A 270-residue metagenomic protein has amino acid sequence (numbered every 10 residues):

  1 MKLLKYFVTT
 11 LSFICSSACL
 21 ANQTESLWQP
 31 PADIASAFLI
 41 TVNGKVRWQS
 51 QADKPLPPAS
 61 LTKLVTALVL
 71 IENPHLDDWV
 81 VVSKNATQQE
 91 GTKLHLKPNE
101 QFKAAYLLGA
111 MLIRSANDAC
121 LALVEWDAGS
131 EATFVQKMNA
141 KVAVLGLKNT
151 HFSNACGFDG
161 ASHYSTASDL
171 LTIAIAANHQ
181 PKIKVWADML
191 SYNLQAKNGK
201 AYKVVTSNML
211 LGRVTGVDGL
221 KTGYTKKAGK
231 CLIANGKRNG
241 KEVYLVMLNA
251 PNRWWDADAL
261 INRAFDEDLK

Functional and structural regions predicted by a protein language model:
M1-V8: Bacterial N-terminal signal peptides that target proteins for export
V8-S17: Bacterial N-terminal signal peptides
N22-S36, N43-V46, A105, G129-K270: Penicillin-recognizing serine hydrolase domain
N43-G44, P57-V80, L170: Active-site SXXK
A52-P57, K97, G157-Y164: A glycine-rich, coil/turn loop motif that links secondary-structure elements
E72-N85, K182-M189: Short, well-structured active-site flanking segments
V81-K93, G160, L194: Acidic helix-start/capping segments at beta-turn-to-alpha-helix junctions
E90-L121, Y202-G219: Conserved catalytic neighborhood of penicillin-recognizing serine enzymes
